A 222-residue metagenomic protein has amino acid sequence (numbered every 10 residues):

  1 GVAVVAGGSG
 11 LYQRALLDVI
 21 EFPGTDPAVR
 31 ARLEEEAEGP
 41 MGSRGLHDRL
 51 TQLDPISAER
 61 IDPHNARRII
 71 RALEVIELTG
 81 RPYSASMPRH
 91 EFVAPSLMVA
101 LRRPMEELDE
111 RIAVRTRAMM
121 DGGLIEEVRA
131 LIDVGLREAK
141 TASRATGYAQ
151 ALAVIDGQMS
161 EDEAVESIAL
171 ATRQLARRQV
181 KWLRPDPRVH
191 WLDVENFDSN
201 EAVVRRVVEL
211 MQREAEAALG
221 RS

Functional and structural regions predicted by a protein language model:
G1-S222: Phosphate/pyrophosphate-binding catalytic cores of soluble transferases and nucleic-acid-acting enzymes
